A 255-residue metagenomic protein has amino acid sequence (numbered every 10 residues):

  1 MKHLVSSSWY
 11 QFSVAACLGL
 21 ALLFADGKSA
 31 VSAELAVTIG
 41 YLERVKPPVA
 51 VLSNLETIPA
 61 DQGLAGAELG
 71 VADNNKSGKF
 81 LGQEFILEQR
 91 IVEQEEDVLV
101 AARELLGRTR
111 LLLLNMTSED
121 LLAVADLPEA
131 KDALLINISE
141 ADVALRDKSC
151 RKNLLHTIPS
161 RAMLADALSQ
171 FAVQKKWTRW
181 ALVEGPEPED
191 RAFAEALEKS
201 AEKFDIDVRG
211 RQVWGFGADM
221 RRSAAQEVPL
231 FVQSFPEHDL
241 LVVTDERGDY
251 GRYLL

Functional and structural regions predicted by a protein language model:
K2-A16: Bacterial N-terminal signal peptides that target proteins for export
S13-A25: Bacterial N-terminal signal peptides
A30-E104: N-terminal extracellular/periplasmic Venus flytrap/periplasmic-binding protein-like
T38-L42, L112-L114, V242: Soluble periplasmic/extracytoplasmic beta-strand elements of cell-envelope proteins
I58, S77-D147, T157, G248-Y250: Beta-alpha junction/loop-to-helix N-cap segments that form part of ligand/metal-binding clefts
L64, E68-V71, L99-A102, L121-A125 (+6 more regions): Extracytoplasmic/secreted envelope proteins and their assembly/folding machinery, especially bacterial periplasmic
E68-K79, L106-R110, D126-A133, V173-T178 (+3 more regions): Sec-exported extracytoplasmic/periplasmic mature domains
A144, R151-L254: Extracellular/periplasmic Venus flytrap/periplasmic-binding protein
